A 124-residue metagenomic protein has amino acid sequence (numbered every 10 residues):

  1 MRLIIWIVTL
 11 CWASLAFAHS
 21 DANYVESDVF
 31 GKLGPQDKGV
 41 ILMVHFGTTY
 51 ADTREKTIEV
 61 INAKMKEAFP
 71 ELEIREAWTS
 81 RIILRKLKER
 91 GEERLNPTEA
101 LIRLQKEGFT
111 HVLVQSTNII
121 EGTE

Functional and structural regions predicted by a protein language model:
I5-W6, A16: Cleavable N-terminal signal peptides
A18-E124: Active-site-proximal alpha-helix that buttresses catalytic centers in soluble enzyme cores
